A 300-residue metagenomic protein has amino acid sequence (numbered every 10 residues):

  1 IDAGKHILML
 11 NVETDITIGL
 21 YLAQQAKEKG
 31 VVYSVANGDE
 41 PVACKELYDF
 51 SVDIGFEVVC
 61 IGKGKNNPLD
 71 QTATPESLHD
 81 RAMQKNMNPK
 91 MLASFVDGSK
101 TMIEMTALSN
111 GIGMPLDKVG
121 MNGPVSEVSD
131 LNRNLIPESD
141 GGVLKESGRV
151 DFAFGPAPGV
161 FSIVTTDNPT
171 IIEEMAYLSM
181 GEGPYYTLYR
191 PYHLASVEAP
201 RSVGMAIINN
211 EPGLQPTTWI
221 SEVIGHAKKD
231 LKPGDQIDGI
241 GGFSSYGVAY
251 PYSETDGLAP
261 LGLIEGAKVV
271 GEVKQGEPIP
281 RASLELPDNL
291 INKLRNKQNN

Functional and structural regions predicted by a protein language model:
I1-D2, K27, V52, N110: Anion (oxyanion) recognition and catalysis
D2-A3, L10-V32: Rossmann-fold NAD(P)-binding glycine/threonine-rich loop
M9, I16-T17, P41, S109 (+1 more regions): Loop/helix-junction capping segments adjacent to catalytic residues or to phosphate/diphosphate-binding pockets
M9-L10, Y33-N37, V58-G62, K118-G120 (+2 more regions): General beta-strand structural signal in soluble alpha/beta enzymes
N11-D15, G38-D39, K63-N66, G242 (+1 more regions): Short, ordered loop/turn segments at secondary-structure junctions
L22, L47, M105: Aromatic/hydrophobic pocket-lining residues that form π-stacking "cages" and hydrophobic walls in ligand
A26-G30, S34-K100: Rossmann-like NAD(P)H-binding beta-loop-alpha module
D80-N300: C-terminal catalytic/substrate-binding lobe primarily of soluble NAD(P)-dependent oxidoreductases
